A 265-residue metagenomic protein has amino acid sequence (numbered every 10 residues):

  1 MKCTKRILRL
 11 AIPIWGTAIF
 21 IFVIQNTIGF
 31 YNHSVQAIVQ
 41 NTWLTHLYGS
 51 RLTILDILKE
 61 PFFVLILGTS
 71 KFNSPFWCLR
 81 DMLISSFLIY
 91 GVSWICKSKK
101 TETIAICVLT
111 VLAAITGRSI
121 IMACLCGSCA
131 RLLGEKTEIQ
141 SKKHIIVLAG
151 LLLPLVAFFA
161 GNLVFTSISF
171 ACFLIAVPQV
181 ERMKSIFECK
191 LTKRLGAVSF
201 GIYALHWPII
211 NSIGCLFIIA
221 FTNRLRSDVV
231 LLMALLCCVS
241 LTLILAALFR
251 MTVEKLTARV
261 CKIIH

Functional and structural regions predicted by a protein language model:
M1-I7: Membrane-helix interface linkers and caps
I12-F20, I84, G201-L205, I263: Hydrophobic alpha-helical transmembrane segments of multipass membrane transporters and ion channels, focusing on
W15-L83, F87: Membrane-interface helix-loop-helix regions
I24, E138, K142, K184-T192 (+1 more regions): C-terminal "closing" transmembrane helix and its immediate cytosolic amphipathic cap in multi-pass membrane proteins
R80, I104-I106, I168, L232-S240: Hydrophobic alpha-helical transmembrane segments
D81-L112, L133-K142, N223-R226: Solvent-exposed interhelical
T110-G201, P208, S212-L225: Alpha-helical transmembrane segments and terminal signal-anchor/GPI-anchor hydrophobic tails, characterized by long
